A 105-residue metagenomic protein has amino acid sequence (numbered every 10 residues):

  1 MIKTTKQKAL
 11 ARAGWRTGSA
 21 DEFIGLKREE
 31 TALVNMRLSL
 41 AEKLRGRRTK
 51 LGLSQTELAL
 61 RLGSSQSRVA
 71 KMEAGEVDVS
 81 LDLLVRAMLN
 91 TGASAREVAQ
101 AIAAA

Functional and structural regions predicted by a protein language model:
M1-S39, I102-A105: N-terminal flexible/basic segments that precede or flank functional cores
A13, E42-E57, R61, R86: Short basic helix-loop element that most often maps to the first helix and adjoining turn of HTH DNA-binding modules
G14-R16, S54, S65, S94: Short coil/loop linkers at secondary-structure junctions
S39-L40, S64: Alpha-helix N-cap/N′ positions at the starts of helices
E57, R68, E97: Residues in the helix-turn-helix
L60-D78: Recognition helix of helix-turn-helix/homeodomain-like DNA-binding domains that insert into the DNA major groove
G63, S80-Q100: DNA major-groove recognition helix of helix-turn-helix/homeodomain DNA-binding modules
